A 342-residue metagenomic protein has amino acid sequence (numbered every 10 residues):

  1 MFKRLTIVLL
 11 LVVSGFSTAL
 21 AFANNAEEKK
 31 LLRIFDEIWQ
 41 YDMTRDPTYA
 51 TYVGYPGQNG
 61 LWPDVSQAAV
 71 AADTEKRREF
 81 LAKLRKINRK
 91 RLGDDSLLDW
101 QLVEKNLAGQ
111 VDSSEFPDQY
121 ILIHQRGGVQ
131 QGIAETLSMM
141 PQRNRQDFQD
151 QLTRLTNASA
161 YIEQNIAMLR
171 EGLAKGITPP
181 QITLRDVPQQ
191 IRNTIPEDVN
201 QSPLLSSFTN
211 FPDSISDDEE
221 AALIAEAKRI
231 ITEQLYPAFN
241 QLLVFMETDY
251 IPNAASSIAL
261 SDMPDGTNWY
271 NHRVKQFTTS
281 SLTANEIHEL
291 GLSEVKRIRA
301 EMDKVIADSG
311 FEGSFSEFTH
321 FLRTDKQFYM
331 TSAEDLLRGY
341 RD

Functional and structural regions predicted by a protein language model:
M1-R4: Positively charged n-region of N-terminal signal peptides that target proteins for export
T6-S17: Bacterial N-terminal signal peptides
F22-D342: N-terminal maturation segment of proteins
